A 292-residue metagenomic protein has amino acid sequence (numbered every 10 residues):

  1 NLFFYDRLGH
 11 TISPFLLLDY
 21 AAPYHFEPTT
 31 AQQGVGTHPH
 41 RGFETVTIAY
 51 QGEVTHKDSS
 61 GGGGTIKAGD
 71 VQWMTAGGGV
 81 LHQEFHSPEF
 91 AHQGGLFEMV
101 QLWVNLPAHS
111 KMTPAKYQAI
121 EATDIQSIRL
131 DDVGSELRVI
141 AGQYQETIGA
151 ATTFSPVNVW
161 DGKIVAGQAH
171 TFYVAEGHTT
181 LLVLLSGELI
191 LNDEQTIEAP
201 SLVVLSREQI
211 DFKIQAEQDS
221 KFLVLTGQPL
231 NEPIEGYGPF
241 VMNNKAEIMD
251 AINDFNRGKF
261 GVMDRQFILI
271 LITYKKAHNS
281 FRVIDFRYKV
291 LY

Functional and structural regions predicted by a protein language model:
N1-A277, F281-I284: Jelly-roll (double-stranded beta-helix
Y274, K289-Y292: Short, positively charged and aromatic/hydrophobic N-terminal segments
